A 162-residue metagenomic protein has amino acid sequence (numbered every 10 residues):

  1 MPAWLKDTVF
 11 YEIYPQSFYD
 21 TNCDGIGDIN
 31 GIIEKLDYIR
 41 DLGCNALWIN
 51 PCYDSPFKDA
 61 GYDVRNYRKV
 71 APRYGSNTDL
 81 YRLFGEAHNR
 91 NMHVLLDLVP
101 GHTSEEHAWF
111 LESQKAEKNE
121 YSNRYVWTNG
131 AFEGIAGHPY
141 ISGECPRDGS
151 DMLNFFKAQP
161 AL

Functional and structural regions predicted by a protein language model:
P2-L162: Acidic/aromatic-lined carbohydrate-recognition and catalytic surfaces of CAZymes acting on diverse glycans
